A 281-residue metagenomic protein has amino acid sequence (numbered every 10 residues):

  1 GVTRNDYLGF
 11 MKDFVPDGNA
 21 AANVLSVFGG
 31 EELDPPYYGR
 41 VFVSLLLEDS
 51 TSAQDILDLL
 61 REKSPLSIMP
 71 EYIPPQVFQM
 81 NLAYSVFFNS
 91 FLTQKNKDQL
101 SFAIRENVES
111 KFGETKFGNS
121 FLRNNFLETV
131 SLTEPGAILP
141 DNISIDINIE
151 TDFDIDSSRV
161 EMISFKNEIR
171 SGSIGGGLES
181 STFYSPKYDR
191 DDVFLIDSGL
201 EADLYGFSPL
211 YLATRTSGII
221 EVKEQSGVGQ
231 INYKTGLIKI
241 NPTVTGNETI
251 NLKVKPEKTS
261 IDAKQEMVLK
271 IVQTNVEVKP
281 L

Functional and structural regions predicted by a protein language model:
G1-N119: Carbohydrate-recognition loop of C-type lectin domains
L8, K12, Y72, K95-L195: An aromatic-glycine-centered, glycine-rich loop/turn in mixed alpha/beta architecture
F42-E48, A53-P70, R170, E179-S180 (+4 more regions): Compositionally biased, low-complexity/repeat regions
L45-E48, S158-R159, K239-G246: Secondary-structure transition/turn motif
D58-I68, G136-P140, N148-F153, Q230-K234 (+1 more regions): C-terminal, active-site-flanking charged/polar segments
T182, Y188-E221: Short, basic/low-complexity N-terminal boundary segments at the transition from targeting/disordered tails
S208, T214-L281: Surface-exposed interaction regions enriched in Ser/Thr/Asp/Glu that occur as long low-complexity tracts or repetitive
